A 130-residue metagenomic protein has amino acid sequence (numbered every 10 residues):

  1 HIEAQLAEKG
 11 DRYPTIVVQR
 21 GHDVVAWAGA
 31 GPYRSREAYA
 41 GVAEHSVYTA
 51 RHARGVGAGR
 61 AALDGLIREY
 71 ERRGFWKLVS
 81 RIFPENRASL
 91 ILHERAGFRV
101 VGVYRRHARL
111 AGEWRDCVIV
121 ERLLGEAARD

Functional and structural regions predicted by a protein language model:
H1-H52, L63, L123-A127: Acetyl-CoA-dependent GNAT
Y13, R115-I119: Short hydrophobic/aromatic beta-strand or adjacent loop that forms the aromatic wall/cage of a ligand/substrate-binding
G29, V79-I82, E94, R99-D116 (+1 more regions): Conserved catalytic-core motifs of GNAT/GCN5-like acyltransferases
H45, L78-S80, V120: A structural signal for short, well-ordered beta-strand segments
R54, S80-L90: Conserved beta-strand-loop-alpha-helix junction that forms the acyl-donor binding cleft
G55-L63, Y70: Glycine-rich acyl-CoA binding loop
G57, N86, G112: Conserved G/P- and acidic residue-centered "switch" motifs that form tight phosphate/ATP-binding loops in soluble
Y70-I82: Conserved GNAT acetyl-CoA-binding A-motif
